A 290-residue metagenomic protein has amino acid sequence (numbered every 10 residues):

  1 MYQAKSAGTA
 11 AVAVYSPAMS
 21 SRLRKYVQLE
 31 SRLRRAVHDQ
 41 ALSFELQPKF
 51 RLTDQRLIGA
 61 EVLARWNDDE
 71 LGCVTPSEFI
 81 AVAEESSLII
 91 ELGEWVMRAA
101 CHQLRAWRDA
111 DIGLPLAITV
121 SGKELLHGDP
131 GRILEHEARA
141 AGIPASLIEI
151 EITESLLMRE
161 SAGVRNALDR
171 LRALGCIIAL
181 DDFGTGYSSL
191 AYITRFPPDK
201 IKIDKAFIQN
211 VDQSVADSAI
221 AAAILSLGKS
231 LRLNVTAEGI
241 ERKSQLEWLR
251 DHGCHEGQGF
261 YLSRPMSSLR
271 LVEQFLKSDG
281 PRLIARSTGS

Functional and structural regions predicted by a protein language model:
M1-A4, V12, L33, I118 (+1 more regions): Regulatory helix in c-di-GMP signaling enzymes, encompassing the GGDEF I-site helix and an analogous surface helix
Y2, S77-A81, I90, D169 (+1 more regions): Conserved long alpha-helical elements within nucleotide-processing catalytic cores of c-di-GMP signaling and class III
Y2-S6, R35, R105-D109, A173 (+1 more regions): Regular, well-ordered alpha-helical segments
T9, L42, L88, I143 (+2 more regions): Short glycine/serine/threonine/alanine-rich loop segments
V12, S16, R22, L52-E61 (+2 more regions): Catalytic core of bacterial c-di-GMP phosphodiesterases, primarily the EAL and HD-GYP domains, capturing alpha-helical
V14-V82, T119, E151, L180 (+4 more regions): Active-site core of bacterial EAL-family cyclic-dinucleotide phosphodiesterase domains
L52-T53, D69-E70, T119-G128, L147-A162 (+1 more regions): EAL-family c-di-GMP phosphodiesterase catalytic domain
